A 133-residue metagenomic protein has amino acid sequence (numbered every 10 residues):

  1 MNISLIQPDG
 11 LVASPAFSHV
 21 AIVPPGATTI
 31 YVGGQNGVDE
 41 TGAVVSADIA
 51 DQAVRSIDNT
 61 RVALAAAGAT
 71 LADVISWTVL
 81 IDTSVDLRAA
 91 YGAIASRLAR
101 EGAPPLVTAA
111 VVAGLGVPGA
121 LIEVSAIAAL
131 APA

Functional and structural regions predicted by a protein language model:
M1-D58, V62-I75, I81-A133: N-terminal presequence-like segments and the immediate start of the first folded domain
